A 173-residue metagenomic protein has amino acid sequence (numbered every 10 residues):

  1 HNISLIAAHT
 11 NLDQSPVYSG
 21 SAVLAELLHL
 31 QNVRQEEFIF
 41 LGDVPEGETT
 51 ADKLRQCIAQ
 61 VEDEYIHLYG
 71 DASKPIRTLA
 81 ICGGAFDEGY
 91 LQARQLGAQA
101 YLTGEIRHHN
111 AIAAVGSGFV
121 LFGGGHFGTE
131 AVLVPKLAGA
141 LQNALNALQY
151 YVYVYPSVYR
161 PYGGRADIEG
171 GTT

Functional and structural regions predicted by a protein language model:
H1-T173: Hydrophobic structural segments
